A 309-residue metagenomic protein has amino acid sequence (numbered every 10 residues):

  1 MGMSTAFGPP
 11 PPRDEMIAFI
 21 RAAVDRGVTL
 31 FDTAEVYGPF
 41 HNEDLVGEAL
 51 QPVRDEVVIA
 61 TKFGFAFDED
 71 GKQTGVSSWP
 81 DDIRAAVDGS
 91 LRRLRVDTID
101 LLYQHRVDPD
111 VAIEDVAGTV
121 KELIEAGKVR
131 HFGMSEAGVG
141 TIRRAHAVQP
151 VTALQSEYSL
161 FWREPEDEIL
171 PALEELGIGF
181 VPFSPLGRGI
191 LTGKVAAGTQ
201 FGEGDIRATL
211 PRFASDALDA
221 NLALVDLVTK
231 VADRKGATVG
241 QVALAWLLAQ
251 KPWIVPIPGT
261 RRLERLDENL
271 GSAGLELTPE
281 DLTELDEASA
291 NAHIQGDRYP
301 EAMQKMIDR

Functional and structural regions predicted by a protein language model:
M1-V58: N-terminal binding-site loop/beta-alpha segment at the start of enzyme catalytic domains that lines or forms
G2-R13, E69-R84: Active-site mouth loops of central-metabolism enzymes
F19, D81-L91, V228: Short, well-ordered amphipathic alpha-helical segments that serve as non-catalytic structural scaffolds within diverse
F31, I99, F132: Glycine-centered flexible beta-alpha turn that most often forms the glycine-rich phosphate-binding loop
E56-D68: A short, structured active-site edge motif that brings together acidic residues
L91-P109: Active-site groove signature of glycoside hydrolases
V107-E287, A302-R309: Beta/alpha (TIM)-barrel catalytic core signal, keyed to glycine-rich beta->alpha loops juxtaposed to Asp/Glu that bind
